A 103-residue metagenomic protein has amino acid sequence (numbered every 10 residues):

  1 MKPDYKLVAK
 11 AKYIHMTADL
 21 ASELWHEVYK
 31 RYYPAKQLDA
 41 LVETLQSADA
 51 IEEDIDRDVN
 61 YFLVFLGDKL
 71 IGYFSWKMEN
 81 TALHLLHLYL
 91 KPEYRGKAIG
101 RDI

Functional and structural regions predicted by a protein language model:
M1-P3: Basic/polar N-terminal segments that are highly enriched at the extreme N-terminus, encompassing both cleavable
Y5-R95: Acetyl-CoA-dependent GNAT
A98: Conserved G/P- and acidic residue-centered "switch" motifs that form tight phosphate/ATP-binding loops in soluble
R101: Residues forming the Rossmann-fold NAD(P)(H) cofactor-binding site
